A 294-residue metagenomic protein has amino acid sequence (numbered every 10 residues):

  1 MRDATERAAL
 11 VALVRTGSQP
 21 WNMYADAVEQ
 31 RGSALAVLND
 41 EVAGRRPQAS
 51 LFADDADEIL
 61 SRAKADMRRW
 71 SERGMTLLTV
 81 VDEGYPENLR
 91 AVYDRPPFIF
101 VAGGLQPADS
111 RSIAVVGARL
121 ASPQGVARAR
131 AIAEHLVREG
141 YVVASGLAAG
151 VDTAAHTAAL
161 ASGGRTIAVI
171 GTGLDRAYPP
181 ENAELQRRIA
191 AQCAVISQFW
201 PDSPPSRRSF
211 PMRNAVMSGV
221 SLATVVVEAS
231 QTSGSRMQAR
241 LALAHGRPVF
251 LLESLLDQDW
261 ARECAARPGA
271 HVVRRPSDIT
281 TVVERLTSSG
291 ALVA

Functional and structural regions predicted by a protein language model:
M1-E6, V80-A294: Glycine-biased, small-residue-rich flexible motifs in mid-sequence functional cores and linkers
M1-G84, C264: Short, small/acidic-rich helices and loops at N termini and domain boundaries of DNA replication/processing enzymes
